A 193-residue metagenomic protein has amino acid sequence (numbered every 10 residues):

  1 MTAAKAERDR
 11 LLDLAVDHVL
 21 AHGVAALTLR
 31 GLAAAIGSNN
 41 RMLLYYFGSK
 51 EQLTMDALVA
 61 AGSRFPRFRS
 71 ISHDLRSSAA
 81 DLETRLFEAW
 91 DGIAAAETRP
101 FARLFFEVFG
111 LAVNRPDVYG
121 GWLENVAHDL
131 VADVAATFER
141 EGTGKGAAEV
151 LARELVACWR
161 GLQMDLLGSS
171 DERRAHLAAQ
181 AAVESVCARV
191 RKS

Functional and structural regions predicted by a protein language model:
M1-A6, K192-S193: N-terminal intrinsically disordered/low-complexity leader segments
R10, L14, H18-Q52, D56: Helix-turn-helix
R10, L14-H22, R67-F68, L104 (+2 more regions): Solvent-exposed, amphipathic alpha-helical segments
A25-A26, G142-A148: Short, charged helix-capping/linker segments at alpha-helix termini
D56, R67-A102, L151-L155: Hydrophobic alpha-helical connector segments
P66-S72, A96-F106, V113-G142, R153 (+1 more regions): Amphipathic alpha-helical packing segments from all-alpha helical-bundle domains
E88, G92, H128-E139, G168-S193: C-terminal peripheral helix-coil segments that are non-catalytic and often amphipathic
F101-G110, K145-L166, L177-S185: Hydrophobic alpha-helical segments that form the core of small-molecule binding pockets and/or dimer interfaces
